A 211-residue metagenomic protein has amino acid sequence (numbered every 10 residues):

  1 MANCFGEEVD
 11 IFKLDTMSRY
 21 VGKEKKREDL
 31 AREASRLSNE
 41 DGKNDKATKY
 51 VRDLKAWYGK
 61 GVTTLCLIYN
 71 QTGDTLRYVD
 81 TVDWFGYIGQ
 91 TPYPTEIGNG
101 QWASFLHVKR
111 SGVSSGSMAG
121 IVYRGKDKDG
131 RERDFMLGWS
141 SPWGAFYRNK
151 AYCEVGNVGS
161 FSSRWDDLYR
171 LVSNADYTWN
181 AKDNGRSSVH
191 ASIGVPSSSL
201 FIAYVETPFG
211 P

Functional and structural regions predicted by a protein language model:
M1-P211: Intrinsically disordered, low-complexity segments enriched in small/polar residues
